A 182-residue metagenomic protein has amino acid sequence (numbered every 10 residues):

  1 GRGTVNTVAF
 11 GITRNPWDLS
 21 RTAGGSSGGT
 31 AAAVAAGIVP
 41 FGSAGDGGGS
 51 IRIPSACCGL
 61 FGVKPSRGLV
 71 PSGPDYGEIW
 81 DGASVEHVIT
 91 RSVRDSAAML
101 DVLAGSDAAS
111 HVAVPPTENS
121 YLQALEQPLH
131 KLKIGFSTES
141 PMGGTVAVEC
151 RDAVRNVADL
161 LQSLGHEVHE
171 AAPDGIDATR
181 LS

Functional and structural regions predicted by a protein language model:
G1, V39-P40, D81, A153 (+2 more regions): Glycine-rich, small-residue loops and helix-cap segments that act as flexible hinges at active-site edges
G1-D107: Short glycine/serine-rich loop segments
G1-R2, G175-S182: Short, intrinsically disordered, charge-balanced linker/junction segments flanking boundaries in proteins
A44, S137-E139, A171: Generic beta-strand/beta-sheet core signal
G47-G48, D174-I176: Conserved beta-strand edge residues that scaffold enzyme active sites
K64-V157: A short helix-breaking turn/cap at a secondary-structure junction
A108-V114, Q162-D174: Flexible, glycine/charged-enriched surface loops at secondary-structure junctions
L125, R151, R155-Q162, H169-A171 (+1 more regions): Oxyanion/phosphate-interacting regions
